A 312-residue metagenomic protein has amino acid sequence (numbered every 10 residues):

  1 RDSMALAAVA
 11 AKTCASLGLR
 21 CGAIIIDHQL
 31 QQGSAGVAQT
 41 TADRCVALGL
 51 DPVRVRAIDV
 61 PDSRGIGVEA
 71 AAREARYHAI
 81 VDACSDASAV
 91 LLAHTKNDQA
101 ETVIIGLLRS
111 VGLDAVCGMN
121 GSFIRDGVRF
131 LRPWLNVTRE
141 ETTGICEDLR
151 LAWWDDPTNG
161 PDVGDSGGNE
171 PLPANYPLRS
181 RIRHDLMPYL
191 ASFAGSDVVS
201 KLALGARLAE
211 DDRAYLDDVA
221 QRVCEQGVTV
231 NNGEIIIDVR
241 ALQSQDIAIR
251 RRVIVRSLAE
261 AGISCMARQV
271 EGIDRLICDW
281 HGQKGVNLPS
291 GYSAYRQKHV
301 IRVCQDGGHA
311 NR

Functional and structural regions predicted by a protein language model:
R1-H184: Core alpha/beta nucleotide-donor-binding catalytic domains of modification enzymes
V9-S16, Y189, S257-A261: Active-site catalytic microenvironments for nucleophilic, acid-base chemistry
A42, V81, M187, V255-A259 (+1 more regions): Generic solvent-exposed, charged/amphipathic alpha-helical segments that serve as macromolecular interface scaffolds
R109, L113, S192-V199, A214 (+2 more regions): Alpha-helix boundary/capping and short turn/kink residues
V137, E141, R181, D211 (+2 more regions): Generic recognition of short, well-ordered alpha-helical interface segments
T143-I145, L149-R207, D211-A214, G285-N287 (+2 more regions): Mid-to-C-terminal catalytic subdomains of enzymes that bind/position adenosyl phosphate moieties or nucleic-acid
S200, L204, Q221-R312: Mid-to-C-terminal catalytic/tRNA-binding core of tRNA(Ile)-lysidine synthase
